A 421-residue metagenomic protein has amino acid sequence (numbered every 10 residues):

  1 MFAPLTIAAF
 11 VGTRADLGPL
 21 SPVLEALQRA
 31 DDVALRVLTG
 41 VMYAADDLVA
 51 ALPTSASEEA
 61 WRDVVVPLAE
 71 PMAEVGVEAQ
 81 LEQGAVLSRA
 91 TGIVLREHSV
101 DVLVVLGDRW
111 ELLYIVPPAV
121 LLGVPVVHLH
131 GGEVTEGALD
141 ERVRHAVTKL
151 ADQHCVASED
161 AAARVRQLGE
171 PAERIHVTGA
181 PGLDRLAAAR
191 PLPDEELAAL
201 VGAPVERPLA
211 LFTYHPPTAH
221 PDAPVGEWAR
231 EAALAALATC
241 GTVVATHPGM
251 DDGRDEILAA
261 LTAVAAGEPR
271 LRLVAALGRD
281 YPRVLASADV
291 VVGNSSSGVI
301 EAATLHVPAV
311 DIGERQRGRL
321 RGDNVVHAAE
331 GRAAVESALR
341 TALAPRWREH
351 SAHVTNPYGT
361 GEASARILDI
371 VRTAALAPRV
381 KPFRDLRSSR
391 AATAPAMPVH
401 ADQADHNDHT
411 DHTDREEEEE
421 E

Functional and structural regions predicted by a protein language model:
M1-M42: N-terminal subdomain of nucleotide-sugar transferases
F10, G18-P19, V23-A26, P67 (+1 more regions): Active-site and donor-binding regions of nucleotide-sugar-utilizing enzymes
V33-Q83: Conserved nucleotide-sugar phosphate-binding/catalytic loop shared by glycosyltransferases and other
L38-D47, L150-E227: A nucleotide-sugar donor-handling region in carbohydrate enzymes
L87-A90, G182, A259-N294: Donor nucleotide-activated moiety binding/catalytic core segment of transferases that use nucleotide-activated donors
V104-L106, L113-V116, H128-L129, H154 (+1 more regions): A donor-sugar binding/catalytic signature common to diverse glycosyltransferases and related nucleotide-sugar
R317-A342, H350-A365: Change "using UDP/GDP/dTDP sugars" to "using nucleotide sugars
A344-D402, D414-E421: C-terminal amphipathic helix plus adjacent low-complexity, charged tail appended to glycosyltransferase catalytic
